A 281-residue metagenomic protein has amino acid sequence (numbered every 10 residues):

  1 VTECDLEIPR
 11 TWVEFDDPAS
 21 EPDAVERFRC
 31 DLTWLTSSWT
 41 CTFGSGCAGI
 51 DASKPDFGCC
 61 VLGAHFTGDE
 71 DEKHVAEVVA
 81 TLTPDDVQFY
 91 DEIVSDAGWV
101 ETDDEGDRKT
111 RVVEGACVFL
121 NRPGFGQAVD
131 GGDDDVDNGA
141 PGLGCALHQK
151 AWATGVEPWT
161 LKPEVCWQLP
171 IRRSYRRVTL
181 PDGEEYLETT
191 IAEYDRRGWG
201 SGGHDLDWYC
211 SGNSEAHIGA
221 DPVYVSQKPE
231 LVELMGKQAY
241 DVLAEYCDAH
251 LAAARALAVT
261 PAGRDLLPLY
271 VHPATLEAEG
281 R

Functional and structural regions predicted by a protein language model:
V1-R281: Short loop/turn segments that flank or connect secondary-structure elements
